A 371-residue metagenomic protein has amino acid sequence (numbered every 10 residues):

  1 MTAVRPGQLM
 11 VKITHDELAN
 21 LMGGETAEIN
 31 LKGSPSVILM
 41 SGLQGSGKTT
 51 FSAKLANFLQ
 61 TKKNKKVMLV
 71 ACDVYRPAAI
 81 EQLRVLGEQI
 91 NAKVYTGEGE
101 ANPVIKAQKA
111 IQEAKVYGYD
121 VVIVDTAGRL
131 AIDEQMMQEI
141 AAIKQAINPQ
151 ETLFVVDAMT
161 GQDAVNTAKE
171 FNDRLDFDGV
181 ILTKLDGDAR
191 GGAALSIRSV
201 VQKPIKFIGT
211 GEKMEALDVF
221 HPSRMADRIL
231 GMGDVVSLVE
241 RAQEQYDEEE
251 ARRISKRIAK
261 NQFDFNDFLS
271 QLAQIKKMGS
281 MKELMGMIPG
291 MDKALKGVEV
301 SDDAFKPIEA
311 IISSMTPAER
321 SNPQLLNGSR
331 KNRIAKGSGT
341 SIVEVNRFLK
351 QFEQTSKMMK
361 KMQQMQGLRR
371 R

Functional and structural regions predicted by a protein language model:
M1-C72, A79-G99, A107-V116, V121-V124: Primarily NTPase-proximal linker/entry elements flanking Walker-type ATP/GTP-binding cores
T2-A3, E28-K32, S41-Q44, L59-Q60 (+14 more regions): Replace "in large, NTP-powered and nucleic-acid-processing enzymes" with "in large, NTP-powered factors and other
T14, L43, D73, D125 (+7 more regions): Residue-level signature of catalytic and energy-coupling elements of molecular machines, predominantly ATP/GTP-dependent
A19, G23, E88, V116 (+5 more regions): Generic secondary-structure signature for well-ordered alpha-helical cores
K63-M68, I90-V94, D120-V122, I147-T152 (+2 more regions): Short, surface-exposed connector motifs at secondary-structure boundaries
G97-N102, V156-T160: Conserved helicase motor
Q108-I111, Y119, A131, Q135-Q145 (+1 more regions): Conserved phosphate-handling catalytic cores of large alpha/beta enzymes
R224-R371: Long amphipathic alpha-helical segments used for membrane anchoring, targeting, substrate engagement, or oligomerization
